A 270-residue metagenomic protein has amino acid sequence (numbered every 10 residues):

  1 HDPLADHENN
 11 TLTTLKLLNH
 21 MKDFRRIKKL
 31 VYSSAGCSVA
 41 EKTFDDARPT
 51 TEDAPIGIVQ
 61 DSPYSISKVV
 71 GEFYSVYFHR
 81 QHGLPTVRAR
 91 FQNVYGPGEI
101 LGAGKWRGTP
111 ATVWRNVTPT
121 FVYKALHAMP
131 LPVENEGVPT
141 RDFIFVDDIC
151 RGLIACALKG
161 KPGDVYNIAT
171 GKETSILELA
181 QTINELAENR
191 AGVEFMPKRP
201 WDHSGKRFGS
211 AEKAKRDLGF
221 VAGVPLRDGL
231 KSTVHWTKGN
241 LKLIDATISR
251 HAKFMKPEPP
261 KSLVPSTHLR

Functional and structural regions predicted by a protein language model:
H1-N9: NAD(P)H-binding glycine-rich loop region in Rossmannoid oxidoreductase-like domains and their noncatalytic homologs
E8, L15-D61, V87: Conserved Rossmann-fold NAD(P)-dependent oxidoreductase catalytic core, especially the SDR/UDP-sugar
T14-L15, V69-V76, T118-P119, R151 (+1 more regions): Conserved active-site helix of classical SDR/Rossmann-fold NAD(P)-dependent CH-OH oxidoreductases
R25-V31, K42, G83-P85, P130 (+2 more regions): Active-site loop of short-chain dehydrogenase/reductase
K29-S34, V87-N93, D142, N167-I168: Structural signature of the Rossmann-like NAD(P)-dependent dehydrogenase/reductase core
S38-A40, S62-P63, L84-R115: Flexible, glycine-rich beta-alpha linker
V59-Q92, V122-H127: Active-site Tyr-X1-5-Lys
A125-R270: C-terminal substrate-binding subdomain of Rossmann-fold SDR/epimerase-dehydratase oxidoreductases
